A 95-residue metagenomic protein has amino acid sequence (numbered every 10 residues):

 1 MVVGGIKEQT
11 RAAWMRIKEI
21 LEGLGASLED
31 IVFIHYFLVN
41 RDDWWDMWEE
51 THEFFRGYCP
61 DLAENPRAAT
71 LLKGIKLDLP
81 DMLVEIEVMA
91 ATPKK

Functional and structural regions predicted by a protein language model:
M1-K95: Short, polar/acidic, helix-capping and beta-turn segments at strand->helix junctions that line the mouths
